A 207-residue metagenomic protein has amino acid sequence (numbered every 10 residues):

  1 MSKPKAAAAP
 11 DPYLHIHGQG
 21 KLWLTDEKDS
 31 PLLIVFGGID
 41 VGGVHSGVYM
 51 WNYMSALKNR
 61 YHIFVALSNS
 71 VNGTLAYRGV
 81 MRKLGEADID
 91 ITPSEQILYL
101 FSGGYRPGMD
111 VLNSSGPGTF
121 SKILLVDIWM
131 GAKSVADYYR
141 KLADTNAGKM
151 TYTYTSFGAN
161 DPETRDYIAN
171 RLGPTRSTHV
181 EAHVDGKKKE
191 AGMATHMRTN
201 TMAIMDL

Functional and structural regions predicted by a protein language model:
M1-L32: A domain-start/cap signature at the N-terminus of enzymes
D11-Y13, E27-A87: Active-site machinery of serine-nucleophile hydrolases
Q19, H45-A56, G79-K83, G108-L112 (+1 more regions): Alpha-helical scaffolding within the catalytic cores of extracellular/periplasmic polymer-degrading hydrolases
G20, T151-L207: C-terminal catalytic histidine-bearing segment of alpha/beta-hydrolase fold enzymes
D90-S102: Alpha/beta-hydrolase fold nucleophile elbow
L100-D110: Glycine-rich nucleophile elbow surrounding the catalytic serine of serine-hydrolase chemistry
D110-S121: Conserved hydrolase catalytic core segment
L124-A132, Y154-G158: Active-site nucleophile loop of the alpha/beta-hydrolase fold
